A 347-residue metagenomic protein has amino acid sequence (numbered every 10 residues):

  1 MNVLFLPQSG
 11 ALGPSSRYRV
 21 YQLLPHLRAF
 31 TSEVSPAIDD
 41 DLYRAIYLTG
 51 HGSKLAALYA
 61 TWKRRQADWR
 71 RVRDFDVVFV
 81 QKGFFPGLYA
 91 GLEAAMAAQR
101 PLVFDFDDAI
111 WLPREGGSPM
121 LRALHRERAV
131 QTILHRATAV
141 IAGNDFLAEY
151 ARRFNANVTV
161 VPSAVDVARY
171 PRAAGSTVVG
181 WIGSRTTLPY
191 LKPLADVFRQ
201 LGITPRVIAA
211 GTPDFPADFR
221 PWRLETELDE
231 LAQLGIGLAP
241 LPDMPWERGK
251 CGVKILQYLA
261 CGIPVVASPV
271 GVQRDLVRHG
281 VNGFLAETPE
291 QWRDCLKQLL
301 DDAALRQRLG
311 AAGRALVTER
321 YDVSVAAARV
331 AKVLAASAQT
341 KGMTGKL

Functional and structural regions predicted by a protein language model:
F5-R73, G211-T212: N-terminal strand-loop element at the rim of the active site of nucleotide-sugar-dependent glycosyltransferases
A11-H26, S35-P36, A164-Y170, A174-A232: Conserved catalytic-core segment of nucleotide-activated headgroup transferases in glycan assembly
W62-F75, P86-L88, L92-A98, F104 (+2 more regions): Membrane-proximal helix-turn-helix segments that form the acceptor-binding/catalytic region of lipid-linked
V103, I110, H135-Y170: Donor nucleotide-sugar binding/catalytic pocket of nucleotide-sugar-dependent glycosyltransferases
T186-P189, P221-A260, A267-D275: Nucleotide-sugar-dependent
H279-E290, Q298-A304: Conserved acidic donor-binding segment of nucleotide-sugar-dependent glycosyltransferases
Q298, L305-R320, A326-R329: A short, well-ordered alpha-helix in the C-terminal region of glycosyltransferases
V323-L347: C-terminal alpha-helical cap of glycosyltransferases
